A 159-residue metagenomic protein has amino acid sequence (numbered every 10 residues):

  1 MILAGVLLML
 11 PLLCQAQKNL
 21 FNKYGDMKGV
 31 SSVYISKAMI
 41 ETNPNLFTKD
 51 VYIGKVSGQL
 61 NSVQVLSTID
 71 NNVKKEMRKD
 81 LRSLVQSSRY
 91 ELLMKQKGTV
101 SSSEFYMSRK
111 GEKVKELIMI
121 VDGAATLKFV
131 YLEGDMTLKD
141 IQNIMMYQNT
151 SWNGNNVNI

Functional and structural regions predicted by a protein language model:
M1-K23: Bacterial Sec-dependent N-terminal signal peptides
L20-D80: Early exported N-terminus immediately downstream of N-terminal targeting peptides
M27-V30, G58-L60, S87, G98-V100 (+1 more regions): Extracytoplasmic
S57, R78, R82, L138 (+1 more regions): Extracytoplasmic/secreted envelope proteins and their assembly/folding machinery, especially bacterial periplasmic
L60-V63, S102-S103, V114-E116, T126-L127: Short, surface-exposed beta-edge/turn micro-motifs
S62-E104: Mid-chain, structured segments of secreted extracytoplasmic proteins
S108-T137: A short, solvent-exposed beta-edge/loop patch
G134-I159: C-terminal partner/receptor-binding element of secreted or periplasmic proteins
